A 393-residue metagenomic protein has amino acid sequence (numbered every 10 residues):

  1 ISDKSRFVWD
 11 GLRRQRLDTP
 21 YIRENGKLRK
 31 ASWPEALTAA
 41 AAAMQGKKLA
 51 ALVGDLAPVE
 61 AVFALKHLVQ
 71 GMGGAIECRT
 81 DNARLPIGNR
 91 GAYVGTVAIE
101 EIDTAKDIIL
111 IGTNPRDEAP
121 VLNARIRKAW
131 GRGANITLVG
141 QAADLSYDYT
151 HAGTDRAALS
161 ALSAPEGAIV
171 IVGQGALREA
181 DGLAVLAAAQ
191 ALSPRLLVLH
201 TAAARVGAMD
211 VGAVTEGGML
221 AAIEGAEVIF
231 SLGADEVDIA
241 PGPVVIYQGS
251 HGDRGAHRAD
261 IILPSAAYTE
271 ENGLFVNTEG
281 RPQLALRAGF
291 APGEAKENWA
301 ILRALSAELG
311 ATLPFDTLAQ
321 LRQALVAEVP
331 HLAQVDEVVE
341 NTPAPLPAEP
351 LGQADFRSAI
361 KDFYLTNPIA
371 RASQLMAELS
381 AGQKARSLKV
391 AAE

Functional and structural regions predicted by a protein language model:
I1-A57: Catalytic P-loop NTP-binding/switch module of NTPases
D10-L12, V211, A377: A periodicity- and composition-biased signal for non-globular, repetitive helical segments
L37-A41, L65, A189, R322: A generic alpha-helix structural signal
H67-Q70: Glycine- and acidic-residue-enriched helix-capping/beta->alpha junction motif
M72, I76, T80-V335, K389-E393: Non-catalytic alpha/beta scaffold blocks inside enzyme catalytic domains
R322-E393: Long, low-complexity segments enriched in small/aliphatic residues
